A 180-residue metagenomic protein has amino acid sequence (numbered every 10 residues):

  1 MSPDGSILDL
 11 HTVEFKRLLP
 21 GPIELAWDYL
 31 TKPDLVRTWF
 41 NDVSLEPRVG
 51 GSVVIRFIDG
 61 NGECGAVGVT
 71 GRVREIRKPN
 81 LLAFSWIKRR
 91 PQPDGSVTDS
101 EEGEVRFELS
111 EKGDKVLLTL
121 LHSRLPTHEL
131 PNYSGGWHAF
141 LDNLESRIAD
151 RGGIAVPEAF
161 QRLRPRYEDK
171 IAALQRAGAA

Functional and structural regions predicted by a protein language model:
M1-S44, A179-A180: Hydrophobic ligand-binding cavity/cleft-lining segments
E14-L18, E46, V54-R56, R72 (+1 more regions): Generic structural detector for well-ordered beta-strands
L19, D59, H122-R124: Hydrophobic beta-strand positions in extracellular immunoglobulin-like domains
P20, T31-K32, K78, D142 (+1 more regions): Residues at helix-coil transition
A26, V36, V53-I55, V73 (+4 more regions): Hydrophobic pocket/interface hotspot
N41-P47, E63-L125: Hydrophobic-ligand binding "helix-grip"
G113-A180: Terminal "cap-and-tail" regions of soluble proteins that handle hydrophobic small molecules
